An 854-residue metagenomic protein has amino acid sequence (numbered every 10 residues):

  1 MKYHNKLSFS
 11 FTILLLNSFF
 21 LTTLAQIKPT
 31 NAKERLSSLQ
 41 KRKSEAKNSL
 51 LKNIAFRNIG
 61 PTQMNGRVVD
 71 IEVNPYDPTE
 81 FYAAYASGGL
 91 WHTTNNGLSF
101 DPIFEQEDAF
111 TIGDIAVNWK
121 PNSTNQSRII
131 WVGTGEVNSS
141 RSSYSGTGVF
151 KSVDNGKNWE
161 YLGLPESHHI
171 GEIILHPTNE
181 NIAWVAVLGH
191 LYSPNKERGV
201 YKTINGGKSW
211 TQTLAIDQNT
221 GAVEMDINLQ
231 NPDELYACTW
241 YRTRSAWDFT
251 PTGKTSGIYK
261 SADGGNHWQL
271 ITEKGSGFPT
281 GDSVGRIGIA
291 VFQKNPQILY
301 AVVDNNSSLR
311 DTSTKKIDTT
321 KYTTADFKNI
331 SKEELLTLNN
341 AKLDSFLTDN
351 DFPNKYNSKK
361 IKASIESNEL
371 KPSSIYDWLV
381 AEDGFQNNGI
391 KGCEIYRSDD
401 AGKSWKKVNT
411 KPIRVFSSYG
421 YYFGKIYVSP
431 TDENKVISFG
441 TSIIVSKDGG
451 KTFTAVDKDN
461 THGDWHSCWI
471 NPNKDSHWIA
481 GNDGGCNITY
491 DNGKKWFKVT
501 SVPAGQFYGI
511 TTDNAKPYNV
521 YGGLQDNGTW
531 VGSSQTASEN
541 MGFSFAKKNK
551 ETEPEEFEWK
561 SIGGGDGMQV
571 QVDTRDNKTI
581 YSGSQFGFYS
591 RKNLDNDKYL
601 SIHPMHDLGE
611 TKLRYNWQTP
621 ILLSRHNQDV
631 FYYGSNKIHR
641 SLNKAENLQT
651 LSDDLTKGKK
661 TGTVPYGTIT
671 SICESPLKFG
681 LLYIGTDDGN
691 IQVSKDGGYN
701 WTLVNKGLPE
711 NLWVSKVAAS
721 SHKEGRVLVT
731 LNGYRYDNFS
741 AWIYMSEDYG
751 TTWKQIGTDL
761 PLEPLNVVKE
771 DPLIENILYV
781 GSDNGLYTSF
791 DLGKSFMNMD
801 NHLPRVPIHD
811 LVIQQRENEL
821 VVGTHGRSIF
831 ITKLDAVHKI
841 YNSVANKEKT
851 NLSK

Functional and structural regions predicted by a protein language model:
M1-P29: Bacterial Sec-dependent N-terminal signal peptides
Q26-T850: Beta-propeller blade termini and top-face loops
